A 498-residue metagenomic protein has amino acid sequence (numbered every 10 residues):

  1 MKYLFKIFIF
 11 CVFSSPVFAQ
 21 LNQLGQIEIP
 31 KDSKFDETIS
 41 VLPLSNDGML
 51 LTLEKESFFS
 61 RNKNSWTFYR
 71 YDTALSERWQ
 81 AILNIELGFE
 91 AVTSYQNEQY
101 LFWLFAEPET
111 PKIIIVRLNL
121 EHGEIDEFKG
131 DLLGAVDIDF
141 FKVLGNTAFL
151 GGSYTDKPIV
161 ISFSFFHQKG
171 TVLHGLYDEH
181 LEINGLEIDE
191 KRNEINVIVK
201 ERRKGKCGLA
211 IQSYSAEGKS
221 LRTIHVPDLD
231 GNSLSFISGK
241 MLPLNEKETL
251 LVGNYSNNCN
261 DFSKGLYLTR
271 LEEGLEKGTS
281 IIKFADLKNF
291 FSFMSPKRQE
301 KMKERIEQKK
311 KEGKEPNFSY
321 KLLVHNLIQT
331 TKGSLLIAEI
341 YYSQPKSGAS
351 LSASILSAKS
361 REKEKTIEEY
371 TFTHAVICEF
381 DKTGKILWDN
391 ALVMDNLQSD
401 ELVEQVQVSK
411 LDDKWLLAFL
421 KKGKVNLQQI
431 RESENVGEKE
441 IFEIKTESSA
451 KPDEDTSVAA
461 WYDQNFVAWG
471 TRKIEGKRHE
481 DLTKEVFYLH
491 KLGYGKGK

Functional and structural regions predicted by a protein language model:
M1-G25: Bacterial Sec-dependent N-terminal signal peptides
Q23-K31, E77-L83, E124-D131, K169-Y177 (+3 more regions): A short beta-strand motif characteristic of beta-propeller blades
S33-L42, E86-Y95, L132-V143, E179-I188 (+3 more regions): Repeated scaffold domains used in trafficking and secretory/extracellular systems, primarily beta-propellers
K34-F35, S40-Y154: Post-signal peptide N-terminal segment of secreted/secretory-pathway proteins
D47-S60, E98-P108, K142-Y154, N193-K204 (+4 more regions): Short beta-strand elements that form the blades of beta-propeller/WD-repeat-like and other beta-sheet-rich scaffold
S65-T73, I115-E121, S162-H167, G208-S220 (+4 more regions): Beta-propeller blade signature
H225-I237, F284-K303, Q308-F318, N390-Q407 (+1 more regions): Conserved blade-ending motifs and adjacent loop-strand segments that build the rim/top face of beta-propeller domains
V324-P345, A349, S357-E362, T366-H374 (+1 more regions): Loop/turn-rich, solvent-exposed surfaces of beta-rich toroidal or solenoidal domains
